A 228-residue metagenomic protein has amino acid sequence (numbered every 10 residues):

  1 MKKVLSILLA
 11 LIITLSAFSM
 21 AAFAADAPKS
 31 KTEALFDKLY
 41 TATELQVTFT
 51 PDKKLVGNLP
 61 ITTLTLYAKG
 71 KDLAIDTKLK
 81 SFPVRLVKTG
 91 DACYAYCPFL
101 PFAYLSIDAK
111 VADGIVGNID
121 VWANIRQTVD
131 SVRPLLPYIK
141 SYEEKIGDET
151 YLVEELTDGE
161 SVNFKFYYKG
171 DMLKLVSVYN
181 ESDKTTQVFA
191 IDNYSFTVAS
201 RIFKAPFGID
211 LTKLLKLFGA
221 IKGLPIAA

Functional and structural regions predicted by a protein language model:
M1-L9: Positively charged n-region of N-terminal signal peptides that target proteins for export
S16-D72, Y142-I146, S200-A228: N-terminal leader/targeting segments and the immediate start of mature chains
D26-A34, K38, Y96-T150, E154-D158: Flexible, processing/modification-adjacent segments and terminal tails in exported/periplasmic/extracellular proteins
V56, A74-R85, Y94, E144-T212: Gly/Pro-enriched, hydrophobic low-complexity segments that function as extracytoplasmic propeptides/linkers
N58-P60, K69, K80-F82, L136-Y138 (+1 more regions): Residues that act as N-cap/strand-start positions at coil-to-secondary-structure junctions
T63-N124, S177-A190: An acidic-aromatic
